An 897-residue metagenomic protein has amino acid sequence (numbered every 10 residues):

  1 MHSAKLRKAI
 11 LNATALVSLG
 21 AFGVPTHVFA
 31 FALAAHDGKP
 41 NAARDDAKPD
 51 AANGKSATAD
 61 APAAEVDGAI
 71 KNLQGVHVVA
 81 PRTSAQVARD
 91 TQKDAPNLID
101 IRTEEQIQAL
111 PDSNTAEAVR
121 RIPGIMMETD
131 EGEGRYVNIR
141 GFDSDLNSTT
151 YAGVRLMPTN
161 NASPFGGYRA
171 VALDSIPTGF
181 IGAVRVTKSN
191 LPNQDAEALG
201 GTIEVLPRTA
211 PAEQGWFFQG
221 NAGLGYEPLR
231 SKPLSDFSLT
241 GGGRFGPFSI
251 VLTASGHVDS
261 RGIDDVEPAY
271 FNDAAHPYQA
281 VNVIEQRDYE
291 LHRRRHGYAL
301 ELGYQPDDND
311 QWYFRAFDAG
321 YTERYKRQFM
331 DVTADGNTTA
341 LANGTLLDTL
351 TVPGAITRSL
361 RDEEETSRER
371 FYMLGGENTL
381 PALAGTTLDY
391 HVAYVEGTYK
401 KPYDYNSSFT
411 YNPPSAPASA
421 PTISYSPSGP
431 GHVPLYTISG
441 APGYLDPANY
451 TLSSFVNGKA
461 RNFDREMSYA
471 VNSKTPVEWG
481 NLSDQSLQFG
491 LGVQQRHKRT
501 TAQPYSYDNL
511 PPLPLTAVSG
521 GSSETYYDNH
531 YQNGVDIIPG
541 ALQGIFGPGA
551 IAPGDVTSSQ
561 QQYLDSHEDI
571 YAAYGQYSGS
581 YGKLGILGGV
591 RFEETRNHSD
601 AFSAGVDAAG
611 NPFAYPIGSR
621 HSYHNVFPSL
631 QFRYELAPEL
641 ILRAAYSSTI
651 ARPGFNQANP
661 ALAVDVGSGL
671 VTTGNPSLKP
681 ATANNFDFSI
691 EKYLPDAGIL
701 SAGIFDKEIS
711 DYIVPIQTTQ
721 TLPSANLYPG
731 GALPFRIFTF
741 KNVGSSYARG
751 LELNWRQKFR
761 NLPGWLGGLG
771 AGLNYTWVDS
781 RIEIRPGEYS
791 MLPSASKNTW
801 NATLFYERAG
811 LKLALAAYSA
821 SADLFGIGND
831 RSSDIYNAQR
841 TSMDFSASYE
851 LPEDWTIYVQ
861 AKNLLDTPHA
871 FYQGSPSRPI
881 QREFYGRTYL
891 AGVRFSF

Functional and structural regions predicted by a protein language model:
Q74-S113, Y136, S144-N147, T159-F165: N-terminal periplasmic "start-of-domain" segments of outer-membrane beta-barrel proteins
A116-T159, K188: Extracytoplasmic beta-strand/coil segments of soluble accessory domains associated with Gram-negative outer-membrane
R155, N160, H497-R499, Q560-Q561 (+5 more regions): Surface-exposed extracellular loop regions of Gram-negative outer-membrane beta-barrel proteins, predominantly
A170-N221, P763: A beta-strand signature from Gram-negative outer-membrane beta-barrel systems, especially the internal plug domain
R230-G336, T357, S367-N378, P628-Q631: Transmembrane beta-barrel wall of Gram-negative outer-membrane proteins
G354-F371, S558-Y571, H621, I650-I709 (+5 more regions): Outer-membrane beta-barrel signature, preferentially recognizing the C-terminal barrel domain of Gram-negative
D706-E708, I713, A725-I827: Gram-negative outer-membrane beta-barrel transporters
S819-I827, S848-F897: C-terminal beta-signal and adjacent terminal beta-strands/loops of Gram-negative outer-membrane beta-barrel proteins
